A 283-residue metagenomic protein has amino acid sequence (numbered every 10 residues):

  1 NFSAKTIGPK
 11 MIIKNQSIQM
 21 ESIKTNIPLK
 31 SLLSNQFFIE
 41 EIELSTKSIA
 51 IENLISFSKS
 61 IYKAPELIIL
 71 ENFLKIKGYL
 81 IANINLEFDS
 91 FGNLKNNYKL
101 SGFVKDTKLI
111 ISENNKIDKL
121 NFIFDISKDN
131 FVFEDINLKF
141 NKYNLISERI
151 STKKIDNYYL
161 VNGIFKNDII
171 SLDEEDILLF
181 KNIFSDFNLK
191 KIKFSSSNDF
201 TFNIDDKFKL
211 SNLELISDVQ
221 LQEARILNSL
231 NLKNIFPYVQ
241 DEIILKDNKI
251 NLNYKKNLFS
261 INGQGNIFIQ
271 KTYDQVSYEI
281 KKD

Functional and structural regions predicted by a protein language model:
N1-I7, I23-F268, T272-D283: Membrane-proximal interfacial segments on either side of biological membranes
I13-N15: Juxtamembrane extramembrane loops of integral membrane proteins
